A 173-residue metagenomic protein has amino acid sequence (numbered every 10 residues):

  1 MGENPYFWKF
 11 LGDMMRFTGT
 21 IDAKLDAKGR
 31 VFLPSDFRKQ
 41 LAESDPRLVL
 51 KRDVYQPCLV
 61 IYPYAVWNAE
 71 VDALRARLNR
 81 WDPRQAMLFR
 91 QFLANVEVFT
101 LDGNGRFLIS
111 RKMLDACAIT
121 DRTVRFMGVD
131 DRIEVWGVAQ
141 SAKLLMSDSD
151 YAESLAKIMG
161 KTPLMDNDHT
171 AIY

Functional and structural regions predicted by a protein language model:
M1-I21, A27-K28, F37-N104, R111-Y173: Flexible "stalk/tail and boundary" regions
